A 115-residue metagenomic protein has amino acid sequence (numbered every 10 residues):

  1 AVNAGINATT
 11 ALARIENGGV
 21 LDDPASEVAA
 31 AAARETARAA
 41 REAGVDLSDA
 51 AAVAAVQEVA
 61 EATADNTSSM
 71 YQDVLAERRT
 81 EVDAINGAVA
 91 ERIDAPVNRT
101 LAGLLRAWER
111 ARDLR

Functional and structural regions predicted by a protein language model:
A1-R38, A64-D65: Active-site-proximal catalytic alpha-helix in oxidoreductases
A30, R34-R115: NAD(P)-dependent Rossmann-like dehydrogenase/reductase catalytic/cofactor-binding core
